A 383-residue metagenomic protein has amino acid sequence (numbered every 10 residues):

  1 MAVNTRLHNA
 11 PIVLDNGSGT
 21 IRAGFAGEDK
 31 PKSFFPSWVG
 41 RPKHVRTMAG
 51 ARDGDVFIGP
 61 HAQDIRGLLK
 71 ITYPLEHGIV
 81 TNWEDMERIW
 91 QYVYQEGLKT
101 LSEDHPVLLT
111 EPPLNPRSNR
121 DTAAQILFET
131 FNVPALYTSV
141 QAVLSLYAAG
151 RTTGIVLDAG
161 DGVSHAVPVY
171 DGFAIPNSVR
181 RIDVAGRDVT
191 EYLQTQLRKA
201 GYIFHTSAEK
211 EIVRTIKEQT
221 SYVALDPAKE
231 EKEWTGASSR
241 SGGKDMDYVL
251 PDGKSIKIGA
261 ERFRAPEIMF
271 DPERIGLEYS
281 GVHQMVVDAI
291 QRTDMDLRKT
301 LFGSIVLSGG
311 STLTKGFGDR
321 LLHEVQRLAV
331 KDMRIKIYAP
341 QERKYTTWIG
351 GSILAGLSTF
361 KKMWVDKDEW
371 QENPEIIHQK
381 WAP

Functional and structural regions predicted by a protein language model:
M1-H8, N119-D121, E129, V133-L157 (+4 more regions): Conserved phosphate-binding catalytic cores of ATP/NTP-utilizing and phosphoryl-transfer enzymes
M1-L7, R117, T130, E278 (+2 more regions): C-terminal helix/juxtamembrane-tail motif
R6, L14-G19, A149-R151, V156-S164 (+7 more regions): A short acidic Gly-Thr/Ser loop motif
L7-I126, A135, H165, I175-V179 (+2 more regions): Conserved phosphate-binding loops in N-terminal lobes of ATP-dependent enzymes of the actin/Hsp70/sugar-kinase
I89-G97, R264, I268-L301, R320: Phosphate/ATP-binding catalytic cores across multiple sugar-kinase/actin-like superfamilies, primarily ASKHA
E111-N119, L127, L225, G303-L322 (+1 more regions): Glycine-rich phosphate-binding loops at beta-strand->alpha-helix junctions
A142-G150, I212, I335-P383: Glycine-rich phosphate-binding/hydrolytic loop that grips phosphoryl groups
Y170-G276: Phosphate-binding glycine-rich/basic clefts of nucleotide- and phosphate-handling proteins, predominantly
